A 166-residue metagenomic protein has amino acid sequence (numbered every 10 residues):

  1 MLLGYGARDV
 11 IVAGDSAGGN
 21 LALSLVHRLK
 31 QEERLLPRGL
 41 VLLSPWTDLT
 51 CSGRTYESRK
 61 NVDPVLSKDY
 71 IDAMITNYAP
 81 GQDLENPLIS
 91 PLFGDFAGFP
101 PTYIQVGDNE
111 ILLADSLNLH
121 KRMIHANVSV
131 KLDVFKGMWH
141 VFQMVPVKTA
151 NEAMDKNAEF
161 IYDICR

Functional and structural regions predicted by a protein language model:
M1-R166: Alpha/beta-hydrolase superfamily serine-hydrolase fold, recognizing
